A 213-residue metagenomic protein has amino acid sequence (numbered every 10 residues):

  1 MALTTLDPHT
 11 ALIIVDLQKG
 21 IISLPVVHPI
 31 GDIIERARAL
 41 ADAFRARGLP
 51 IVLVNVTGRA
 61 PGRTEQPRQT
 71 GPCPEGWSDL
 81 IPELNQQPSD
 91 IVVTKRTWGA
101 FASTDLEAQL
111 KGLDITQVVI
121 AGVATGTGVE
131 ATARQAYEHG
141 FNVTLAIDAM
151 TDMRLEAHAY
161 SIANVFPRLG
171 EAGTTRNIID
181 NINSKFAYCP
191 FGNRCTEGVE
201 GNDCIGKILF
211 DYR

Functional and structural regions predicted by a protein language model:
M1-A11, A39-D42, A46-R47, Q69-R213: Active-site-adjacent betaalpha module
A11-L17, I21: Acidic-leg catalytic submotif of subtilisin-like serine proteases
V15, L49-V56, G62, A146: Short beta-strand segments at enzyme active-site cores
K19, G58, T151: Short, glycine/acidic-enriched loop or turn micro-motifs at the edges of active sites
I21-L24, G62-R63: A short acidic, helix-capping loop that chelates divalent metal ions and anchors anionic groups
V26-V56: A short alpha/beta connector and helix-capping loop motif
G58-A60, G99-A100: A short acidic, glycine/proline-enriched capping/turn motif at secondary-structure boundaries, especially helix N-cap
R63-Q69: Metal-dependent catalytic neighborhoods of phosphoester/phosphodiester hydrolases
